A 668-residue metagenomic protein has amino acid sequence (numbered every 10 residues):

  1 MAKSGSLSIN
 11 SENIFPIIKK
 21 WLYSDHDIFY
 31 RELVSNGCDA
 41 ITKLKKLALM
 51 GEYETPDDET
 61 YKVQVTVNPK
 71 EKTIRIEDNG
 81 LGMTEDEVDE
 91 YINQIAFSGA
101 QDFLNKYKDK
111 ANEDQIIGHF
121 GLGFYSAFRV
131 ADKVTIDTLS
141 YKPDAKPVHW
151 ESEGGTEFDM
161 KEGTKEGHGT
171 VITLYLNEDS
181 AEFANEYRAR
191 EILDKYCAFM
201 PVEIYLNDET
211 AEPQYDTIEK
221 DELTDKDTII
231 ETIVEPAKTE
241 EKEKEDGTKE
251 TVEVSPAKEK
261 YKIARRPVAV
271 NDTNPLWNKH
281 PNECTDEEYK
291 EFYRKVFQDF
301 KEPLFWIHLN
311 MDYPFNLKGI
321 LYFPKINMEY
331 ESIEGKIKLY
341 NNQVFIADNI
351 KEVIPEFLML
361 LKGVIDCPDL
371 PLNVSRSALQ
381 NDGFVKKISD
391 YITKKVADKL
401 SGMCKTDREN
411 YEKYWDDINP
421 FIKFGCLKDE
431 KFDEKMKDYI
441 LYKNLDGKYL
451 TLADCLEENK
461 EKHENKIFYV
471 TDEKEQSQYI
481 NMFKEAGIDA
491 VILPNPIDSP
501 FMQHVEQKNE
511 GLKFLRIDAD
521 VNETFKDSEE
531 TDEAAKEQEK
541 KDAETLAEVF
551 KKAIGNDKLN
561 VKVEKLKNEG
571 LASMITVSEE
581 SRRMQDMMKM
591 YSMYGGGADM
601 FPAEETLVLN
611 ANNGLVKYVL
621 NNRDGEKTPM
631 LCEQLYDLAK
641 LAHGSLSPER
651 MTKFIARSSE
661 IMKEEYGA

Functional and structural regions predicted by a protein language model:
M1-A184, E191, A198-F199, Y215-E243: GHKL (Bergerat-fold) ATPase N-terminal catalytic module, capturing the glycine-rich phosphate-binding loop and acidic
I116, V134-E157, N177-A181, Y187-A668: GHKL/Bergerat-fold ATPase module in large chromosome/replication-associated machines
